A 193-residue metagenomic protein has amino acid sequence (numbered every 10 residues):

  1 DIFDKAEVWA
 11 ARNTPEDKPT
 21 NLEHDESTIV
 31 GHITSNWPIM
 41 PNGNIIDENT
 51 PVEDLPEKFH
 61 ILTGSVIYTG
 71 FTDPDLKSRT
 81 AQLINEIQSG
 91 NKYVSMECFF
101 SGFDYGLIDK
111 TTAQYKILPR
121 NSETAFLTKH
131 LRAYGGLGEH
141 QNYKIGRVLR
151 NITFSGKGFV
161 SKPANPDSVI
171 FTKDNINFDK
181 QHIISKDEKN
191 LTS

Functional and structural regions predicted by a protein language model:
D1-E188: Signature of dsDNA virion morphogenesis modules
K189-S193: Terminal short linear interaction segments
